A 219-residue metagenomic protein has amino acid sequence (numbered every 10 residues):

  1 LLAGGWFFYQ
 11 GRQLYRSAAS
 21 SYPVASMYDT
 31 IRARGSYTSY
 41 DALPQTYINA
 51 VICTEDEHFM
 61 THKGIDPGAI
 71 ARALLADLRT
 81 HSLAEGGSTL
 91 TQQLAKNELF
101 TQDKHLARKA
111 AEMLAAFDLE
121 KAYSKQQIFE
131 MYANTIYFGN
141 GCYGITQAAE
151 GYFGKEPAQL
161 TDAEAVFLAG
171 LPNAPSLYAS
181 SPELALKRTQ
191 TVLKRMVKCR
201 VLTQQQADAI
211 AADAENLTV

Functional and structural regions predicted by a protein language model:
L1-V219: Juxtamembrane regions of bacterial inner-membrane/periplasmic proteins, predominantly the peptidoglycan biogenesis
